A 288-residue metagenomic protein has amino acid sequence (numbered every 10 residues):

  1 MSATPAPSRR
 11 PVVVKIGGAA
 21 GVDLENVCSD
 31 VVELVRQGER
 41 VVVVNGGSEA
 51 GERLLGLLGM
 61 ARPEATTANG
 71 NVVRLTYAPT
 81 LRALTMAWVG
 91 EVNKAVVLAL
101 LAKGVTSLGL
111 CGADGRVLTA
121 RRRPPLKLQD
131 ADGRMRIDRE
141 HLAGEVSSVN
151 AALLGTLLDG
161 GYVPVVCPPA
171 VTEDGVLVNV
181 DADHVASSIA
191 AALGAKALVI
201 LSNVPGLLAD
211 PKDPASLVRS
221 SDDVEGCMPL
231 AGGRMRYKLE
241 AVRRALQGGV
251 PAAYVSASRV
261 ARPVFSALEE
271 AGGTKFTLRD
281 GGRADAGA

Functional and structural regions predicted by a protein language model:
S2-A288: C-terminal catalytic "cap/lid" subdomain
